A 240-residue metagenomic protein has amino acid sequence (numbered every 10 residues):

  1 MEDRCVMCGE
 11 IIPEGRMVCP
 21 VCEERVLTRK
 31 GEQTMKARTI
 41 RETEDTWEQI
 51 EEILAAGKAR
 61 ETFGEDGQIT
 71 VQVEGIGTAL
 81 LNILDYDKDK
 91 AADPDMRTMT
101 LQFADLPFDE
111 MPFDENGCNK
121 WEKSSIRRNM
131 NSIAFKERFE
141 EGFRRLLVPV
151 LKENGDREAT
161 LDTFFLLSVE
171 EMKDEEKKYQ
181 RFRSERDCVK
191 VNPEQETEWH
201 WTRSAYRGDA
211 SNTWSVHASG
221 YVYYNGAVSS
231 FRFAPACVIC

Functional and structural regions predicted by a protein language model:
M1, G9-P13: Short, flexible, mixed-charge glycine/proline-rich loop motifs that serve as phosphate/nucleic-acid-contacting
E2, R16, R232: Residues immediately within or flanking Cys/His clusters that coordinate Zn2+ in small zinc-binding modules
V6: N-terminal C2H2 zinc-finger "knuckle"
I11, R25, G77-L80: Short, solvent-exposed loop/turn motifs
G15-R25: Cysteine-rich micro-motifs
E23-T34: Short, Lys/Arg-enriched N-terminal segments with co-localized hydrophobic residues within the first ~10-30 amino acids
M35-C240: Collagenous Gly-X-Y triple-helix signature in extracellular proteins
